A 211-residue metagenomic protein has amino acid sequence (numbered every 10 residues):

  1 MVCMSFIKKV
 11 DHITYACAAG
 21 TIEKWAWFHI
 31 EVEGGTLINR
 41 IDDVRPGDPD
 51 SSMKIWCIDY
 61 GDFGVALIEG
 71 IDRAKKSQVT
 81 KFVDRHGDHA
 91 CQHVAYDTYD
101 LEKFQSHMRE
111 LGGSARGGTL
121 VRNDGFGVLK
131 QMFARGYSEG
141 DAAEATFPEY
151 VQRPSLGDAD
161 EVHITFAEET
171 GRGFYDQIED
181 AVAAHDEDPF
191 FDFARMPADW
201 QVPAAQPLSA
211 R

Functional and structural regions predicted by a protein language model:
M1-N39, P49-R116, R122-R211: Glyoxalase I/VOC metalloenzyme domain signal
D42-D43: Short glycine/proline-centered loop/turn elements that form peptide/ligand docking sites
P46: Short, charge-patterned binding micro-sites
